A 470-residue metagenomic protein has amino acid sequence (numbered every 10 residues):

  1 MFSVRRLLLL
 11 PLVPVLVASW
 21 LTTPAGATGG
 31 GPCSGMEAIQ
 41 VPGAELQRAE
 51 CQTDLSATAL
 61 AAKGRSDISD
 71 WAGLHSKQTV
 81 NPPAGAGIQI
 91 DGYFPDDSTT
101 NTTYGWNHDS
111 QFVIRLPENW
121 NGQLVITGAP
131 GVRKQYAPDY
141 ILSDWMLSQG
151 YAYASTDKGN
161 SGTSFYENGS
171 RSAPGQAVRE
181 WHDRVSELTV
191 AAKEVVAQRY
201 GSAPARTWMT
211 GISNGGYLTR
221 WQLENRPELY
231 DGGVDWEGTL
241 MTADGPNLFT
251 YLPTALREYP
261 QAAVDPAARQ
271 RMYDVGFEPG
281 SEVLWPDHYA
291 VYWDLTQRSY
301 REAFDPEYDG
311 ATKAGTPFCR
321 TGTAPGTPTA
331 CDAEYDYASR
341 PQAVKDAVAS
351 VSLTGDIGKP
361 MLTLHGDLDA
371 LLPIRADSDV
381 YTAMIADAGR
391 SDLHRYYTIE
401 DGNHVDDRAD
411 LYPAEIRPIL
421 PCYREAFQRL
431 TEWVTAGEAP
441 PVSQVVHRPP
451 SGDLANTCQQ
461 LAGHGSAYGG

Functional and structural regions predicted by a protein language model:
M1-T28: Secretory targeting and sorting signals
T28-G470: C-terminal His-loop and adjacent cap/lid subdomain of alpha/beta-hydrolase
